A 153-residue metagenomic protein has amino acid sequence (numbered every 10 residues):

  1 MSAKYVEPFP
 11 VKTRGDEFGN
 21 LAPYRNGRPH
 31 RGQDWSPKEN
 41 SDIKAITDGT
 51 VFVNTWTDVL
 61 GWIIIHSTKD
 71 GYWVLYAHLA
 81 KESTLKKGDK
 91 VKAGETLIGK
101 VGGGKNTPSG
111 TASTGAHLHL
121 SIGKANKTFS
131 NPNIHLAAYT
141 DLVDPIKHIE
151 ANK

Functional and structural regions predicted by a protein language model:
M1-W62, K92-A93, K147-K153: Surface-exposed, glycine-biased beta-strand/turn segments
A3-P10, K86-D89, S113-K153: Acidic, glycine-rich catalytic/binding loops that coordinate metals and/or anionic ligands
E17, L75-A77, S121: A cross-family glycoside hydrolase active-site/sugar-binding cleft signature
H30, V74, D144: Residue-level signal for pocket-adjacent positions within structured domains
A45-T84, G102-H117: Zn2+-dependent peptidoglycan hydrolase active-site motif and core
